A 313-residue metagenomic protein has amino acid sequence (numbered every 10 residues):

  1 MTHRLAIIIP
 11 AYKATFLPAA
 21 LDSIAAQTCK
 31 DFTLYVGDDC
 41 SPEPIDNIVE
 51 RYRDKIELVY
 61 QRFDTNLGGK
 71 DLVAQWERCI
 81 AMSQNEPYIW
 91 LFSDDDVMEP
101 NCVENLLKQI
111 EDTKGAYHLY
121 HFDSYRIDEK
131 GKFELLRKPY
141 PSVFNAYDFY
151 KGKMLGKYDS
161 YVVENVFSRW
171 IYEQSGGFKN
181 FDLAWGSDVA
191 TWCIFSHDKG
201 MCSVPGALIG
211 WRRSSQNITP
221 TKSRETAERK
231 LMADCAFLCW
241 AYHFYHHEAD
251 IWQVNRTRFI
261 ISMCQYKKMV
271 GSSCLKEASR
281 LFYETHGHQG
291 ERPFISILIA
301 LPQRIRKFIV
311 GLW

Functional and structural regions predicted by a protein language model:
I7, Y140-E225: Conserved nucleotide-sugar donor-binding catalytic segment
K13-A26: Short, well-formed alpha-helical segments that are part of the catalytic scaffolds of diverse glycosyltransferases
A25-D64: Acidic donor-binding segment of Leloir-type glycosyltransferases
A74-Y88: Active-site nucleotide-sugar/metal-binding loop of Leloir-type enzymes
N101-L135: Conserved donor NDP-sugar-binding/catalytic core segment of glycosyltransferases
F144-Y147, G152, A184, A207-S215 (+2 more regions): Catalytic core of nucleotide-sugar-dependent glycosyltransferases
M263-W313: Membrane-interface aromatic/basic loop that binds lipid-linked glycans or pyrophosphate carriers, typified by
